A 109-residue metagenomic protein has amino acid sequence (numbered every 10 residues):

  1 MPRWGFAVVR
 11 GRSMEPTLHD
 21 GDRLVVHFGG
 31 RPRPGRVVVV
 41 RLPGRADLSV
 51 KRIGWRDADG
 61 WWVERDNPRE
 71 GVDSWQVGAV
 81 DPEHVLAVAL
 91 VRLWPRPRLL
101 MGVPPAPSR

Functional and structural regions predicted by a protein language model:
M1-R109: Extended hydrophobic leader/signal-anchor segments used for secretion and membrane insertion
